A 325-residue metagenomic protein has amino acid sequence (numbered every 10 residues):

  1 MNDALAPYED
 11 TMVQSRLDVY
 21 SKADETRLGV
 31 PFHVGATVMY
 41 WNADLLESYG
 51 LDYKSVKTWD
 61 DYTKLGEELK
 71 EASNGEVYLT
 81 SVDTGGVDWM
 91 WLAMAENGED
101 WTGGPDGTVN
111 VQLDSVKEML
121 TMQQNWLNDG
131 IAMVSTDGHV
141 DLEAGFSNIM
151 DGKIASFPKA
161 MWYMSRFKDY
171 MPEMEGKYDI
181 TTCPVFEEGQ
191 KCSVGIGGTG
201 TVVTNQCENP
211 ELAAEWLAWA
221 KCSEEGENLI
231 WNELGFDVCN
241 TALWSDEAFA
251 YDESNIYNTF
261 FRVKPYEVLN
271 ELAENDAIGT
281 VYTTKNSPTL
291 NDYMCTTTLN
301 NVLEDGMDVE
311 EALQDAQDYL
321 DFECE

Functional and structural regions predicted by a protein language model:
M1-M12, D44-G50, K57, S147-S156 (+1 more regions): Extracytoplasmic "Venus flytrap"/periplasmic binding protein-like
M1-M12, S55, A72-S73, E99-E118 (+5 more regions): Short, solvent-exposed loop/beta-turn-alpha elements that line the ligand-binding surface or hinge of extracytoplasmic
M1-T37, M94-N97, D179-P184, K264: Hinge/lid segment of periplasmic solute-binding proteins
K22-F32, T37, D60-V109, Q124 (+2 more regions): Extracytoplasmic/periplasmic solute-binding protein
T37-W41, T201-V203: Short glycine- and hydrophobic/aromatic-rich loop-to-beta-strand nucleating segment in the catalytic cores
K57-T63, T136-M150: Short helix-initiation/N-cap motifs at beta->coil->alpha
L65-G66, G107-G138, T182-C183: Glycine-centered hinge/linker elements that transmit conformational signals in sensory and ligand-binding systems
Y163-M174, E187-Y293: C-terminal lobe and pocket-closing loops of periplasmic/extracytoplasmic Venus-flytrap solute-binding proteins
